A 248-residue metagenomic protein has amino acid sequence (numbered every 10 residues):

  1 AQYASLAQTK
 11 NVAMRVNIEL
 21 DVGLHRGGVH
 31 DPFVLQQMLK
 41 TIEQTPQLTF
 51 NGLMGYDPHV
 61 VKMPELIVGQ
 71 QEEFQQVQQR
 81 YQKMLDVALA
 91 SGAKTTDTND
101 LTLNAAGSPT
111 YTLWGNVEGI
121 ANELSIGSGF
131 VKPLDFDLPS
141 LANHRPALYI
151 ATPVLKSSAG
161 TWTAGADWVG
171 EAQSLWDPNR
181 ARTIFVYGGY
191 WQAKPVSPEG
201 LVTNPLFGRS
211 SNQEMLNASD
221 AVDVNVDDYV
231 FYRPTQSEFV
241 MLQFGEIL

Functional and structural regions predicted by a protein language model:
A1-Q2, A7-K10: Active-site beta->alpha loop and helix N-cap motifs at the rims of alpha/beta catalytic domains
Q8-T9, F33-L35, I120, L141 (+2 more regions): Short, solvent-exposed amphipathic alpha-helical segments in soluble enzyme and RNA/protein-processing domains
K10, P46, T95-T96, N116-V117 (+3 more regions): Solvent-exposed alpha-helices and their adjacent loops that cap or buttress functional pockets in soluble metabolic
M14, P46, N99-L101, N122 (+5 more regions): Structural beta-strand/beta-sheet cores of well-ordered domains, especially the beta-sheet scaffolds that support
R15, V22-A142: Active-site loop/helix belt of alpha/beta enzymes
E72, P109-V186: Active-site loop ensemble at the mouth of alpha/beta enzyme cores that anchors a bound cofactor
V77, N143-R145, P205-F207: Short Gly/Pro-enriched turn/cap motifs at secondary-structure boundaries
A159-L248: C-terminal accessory subdomain/extension
